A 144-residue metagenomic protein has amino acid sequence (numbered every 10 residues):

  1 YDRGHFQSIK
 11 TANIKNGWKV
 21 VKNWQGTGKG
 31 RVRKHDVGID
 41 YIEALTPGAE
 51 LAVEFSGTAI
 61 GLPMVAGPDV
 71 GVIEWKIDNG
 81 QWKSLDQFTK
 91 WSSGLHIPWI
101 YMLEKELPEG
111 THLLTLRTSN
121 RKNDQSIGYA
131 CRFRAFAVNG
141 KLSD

Functional and structural regions predicted by a protein language model:
Y1-D144: Glycan-recognition surfaces in beta-rich domains, encompassing non-catalytic CBMs and lectin-like receptor-binding
